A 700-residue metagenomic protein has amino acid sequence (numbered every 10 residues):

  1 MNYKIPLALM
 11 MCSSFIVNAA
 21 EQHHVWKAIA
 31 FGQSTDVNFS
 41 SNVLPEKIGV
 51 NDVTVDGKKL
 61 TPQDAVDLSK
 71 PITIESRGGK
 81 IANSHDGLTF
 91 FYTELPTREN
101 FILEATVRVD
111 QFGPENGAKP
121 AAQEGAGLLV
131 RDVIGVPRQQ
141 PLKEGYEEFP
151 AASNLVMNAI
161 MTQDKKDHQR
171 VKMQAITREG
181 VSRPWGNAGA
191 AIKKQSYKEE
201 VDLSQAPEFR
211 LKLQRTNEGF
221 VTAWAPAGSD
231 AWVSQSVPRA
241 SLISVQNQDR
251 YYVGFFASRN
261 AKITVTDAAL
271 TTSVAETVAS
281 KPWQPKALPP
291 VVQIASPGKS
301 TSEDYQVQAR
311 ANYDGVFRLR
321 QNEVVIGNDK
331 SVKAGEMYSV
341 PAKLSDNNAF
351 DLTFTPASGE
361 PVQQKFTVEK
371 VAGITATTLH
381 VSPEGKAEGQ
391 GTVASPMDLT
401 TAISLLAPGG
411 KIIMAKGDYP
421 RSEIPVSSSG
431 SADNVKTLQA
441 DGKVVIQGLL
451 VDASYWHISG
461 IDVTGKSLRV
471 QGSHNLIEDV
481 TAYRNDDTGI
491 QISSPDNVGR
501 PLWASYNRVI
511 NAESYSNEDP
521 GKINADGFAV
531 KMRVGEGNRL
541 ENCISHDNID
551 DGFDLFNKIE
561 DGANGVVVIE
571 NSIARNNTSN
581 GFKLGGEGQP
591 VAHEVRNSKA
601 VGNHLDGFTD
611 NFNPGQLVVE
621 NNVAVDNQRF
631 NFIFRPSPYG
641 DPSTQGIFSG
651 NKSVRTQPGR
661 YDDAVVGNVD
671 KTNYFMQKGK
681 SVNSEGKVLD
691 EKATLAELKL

Functional and structural regions predicted by a protein language model:
A20-L288, Y305: Extracellular glycan-recognition regions
G87, P425, V445-G448, T464-S467 (+7 more regions): Extracellular beta-strand/beta-solenoid scaffold signature
N260, A407, S428, D433 (+24 more regions): Parallel beta-helix/beta-solenoid
Q284-K286, V332-E336, A372, F528 (+1 more regions): Acidic, glycine- and Ser/Thr-rich low-complexity intrinsically disordered tracts in extracellular/secreted proteins
V340-N348, V534: Surface-exposed, short loops/turns at beta-strand junctions within beta-sandwich domains
T378, P408-S459: Beta-solenoid repeat scaffold
V381-P420: Acidic Gly/Asp/Thr-rich repetitive segments characteristic of extracellular carbohydrate-active and adhesion proteins
